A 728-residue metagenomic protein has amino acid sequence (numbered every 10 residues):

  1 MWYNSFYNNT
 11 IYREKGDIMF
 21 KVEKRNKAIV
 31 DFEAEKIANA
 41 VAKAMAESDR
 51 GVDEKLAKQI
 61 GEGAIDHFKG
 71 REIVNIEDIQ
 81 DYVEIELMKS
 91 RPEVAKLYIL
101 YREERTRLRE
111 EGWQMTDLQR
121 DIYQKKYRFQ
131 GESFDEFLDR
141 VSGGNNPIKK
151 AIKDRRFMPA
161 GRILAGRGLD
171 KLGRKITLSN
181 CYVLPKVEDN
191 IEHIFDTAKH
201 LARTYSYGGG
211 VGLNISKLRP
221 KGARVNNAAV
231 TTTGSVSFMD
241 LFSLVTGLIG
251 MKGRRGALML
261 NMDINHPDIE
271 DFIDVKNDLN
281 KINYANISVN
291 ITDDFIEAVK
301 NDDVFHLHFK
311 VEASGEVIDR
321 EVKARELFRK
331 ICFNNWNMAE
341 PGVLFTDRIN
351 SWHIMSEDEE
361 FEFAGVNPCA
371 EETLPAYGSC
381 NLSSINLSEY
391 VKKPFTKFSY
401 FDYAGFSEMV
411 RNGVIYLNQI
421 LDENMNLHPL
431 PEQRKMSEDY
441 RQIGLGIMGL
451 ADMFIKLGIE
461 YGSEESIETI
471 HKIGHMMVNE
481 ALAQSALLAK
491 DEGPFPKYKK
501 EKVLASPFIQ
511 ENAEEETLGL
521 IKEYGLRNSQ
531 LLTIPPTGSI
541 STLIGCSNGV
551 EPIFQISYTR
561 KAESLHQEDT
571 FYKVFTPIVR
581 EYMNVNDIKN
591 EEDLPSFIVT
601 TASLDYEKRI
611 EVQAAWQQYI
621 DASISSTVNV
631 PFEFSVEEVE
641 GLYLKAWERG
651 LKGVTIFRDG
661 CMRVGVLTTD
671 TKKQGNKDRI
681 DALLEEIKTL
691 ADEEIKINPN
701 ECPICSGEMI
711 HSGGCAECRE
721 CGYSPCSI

Functional and structural regions predicted by a protein language model:
W2-F6, T10-M19, A28, E54-D154 (+2 more regions): Core nucleic-acid recognition elements
G144-N227, S235-F238, I249-K252, N335-S437 (+4 more regions): Function-dense linear segments that define catalytic or interfacial modules in macromolecule-processing proteins
D274-V275, N283-M338: Polar, glycine-rich mid-to-C-terminal structural blocks that act as macromolecule-binding/assembly scaffolds
K310-V311, M409-R434, E438, E460-T537 (+2 more regions): Internal maturation/activation junctions in enzymes
A364, A370-T373, L417, L421-E423 (+4 more regions): Catalytic alpha/beta core of large soluble enzyme barrels
C702-C705, C718-C721: Short cysteine-rich clusters marking metal-coordination/redox-active sites
H711-C715, I728: Short Cys/His-rich "knuckle" micro-motifs
C721-I728: Short Cys/His-rich micro-motifs in 6-15 aa windows
